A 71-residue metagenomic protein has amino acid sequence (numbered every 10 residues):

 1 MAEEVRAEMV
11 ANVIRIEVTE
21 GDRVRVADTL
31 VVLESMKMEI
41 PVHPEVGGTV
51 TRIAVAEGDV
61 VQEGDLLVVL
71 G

Functional and structural regions predicted by a protein language model:
M1-N12, V32-E45: Short beta-strand-turn/beta-hairpin segments enriched in glycine/proline and small hydrophobics that form edge-strand
M9, R15-T19, R52-V55: Short histidine-centered loop motifs in beta-beta connectors
E20, E57, V69-G71: A general secondary-structure boundary signal
R25-P41, Q62-G71: Short hydrophobic beta/alpha edge segments that flank linear recognition/processing sites
G48, I53, G58-L67: PDZ-domain C-terminal substructure recognizer with occasional recognition of PDZ-binding tails
